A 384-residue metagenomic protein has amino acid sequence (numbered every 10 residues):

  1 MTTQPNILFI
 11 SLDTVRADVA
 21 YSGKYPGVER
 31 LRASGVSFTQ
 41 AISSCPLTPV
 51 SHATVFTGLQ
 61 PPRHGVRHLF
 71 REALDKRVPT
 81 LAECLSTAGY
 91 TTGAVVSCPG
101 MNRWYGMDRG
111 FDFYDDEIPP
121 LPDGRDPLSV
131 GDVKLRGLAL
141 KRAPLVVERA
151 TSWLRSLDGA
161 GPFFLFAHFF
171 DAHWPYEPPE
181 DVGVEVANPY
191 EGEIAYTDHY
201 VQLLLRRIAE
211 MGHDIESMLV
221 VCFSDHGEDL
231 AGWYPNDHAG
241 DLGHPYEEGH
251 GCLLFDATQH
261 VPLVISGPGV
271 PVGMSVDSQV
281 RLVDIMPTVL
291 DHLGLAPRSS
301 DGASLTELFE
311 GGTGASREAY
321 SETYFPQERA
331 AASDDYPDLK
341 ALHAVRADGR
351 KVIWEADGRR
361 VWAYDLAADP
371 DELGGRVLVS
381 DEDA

Functional and structural regions predicted by a protein language model:
M1-A384: Catalytic domains that recognize anionic headgroups
